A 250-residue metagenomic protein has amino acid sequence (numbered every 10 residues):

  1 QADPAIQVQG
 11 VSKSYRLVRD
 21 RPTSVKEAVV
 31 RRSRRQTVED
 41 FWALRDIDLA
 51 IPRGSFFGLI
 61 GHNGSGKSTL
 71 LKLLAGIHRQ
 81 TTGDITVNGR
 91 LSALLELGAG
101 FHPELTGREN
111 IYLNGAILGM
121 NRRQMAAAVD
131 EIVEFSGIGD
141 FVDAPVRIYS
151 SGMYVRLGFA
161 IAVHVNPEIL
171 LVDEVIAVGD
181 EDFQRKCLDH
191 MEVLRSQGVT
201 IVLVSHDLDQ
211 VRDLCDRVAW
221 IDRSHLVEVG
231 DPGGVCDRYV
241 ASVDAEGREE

Functional and structural regions predicted by a protein language model:
Q1-R45, P232-E250: Pre-NBD coupling/linker segments of ABC/ABC-like ATPases
K26-S33, Y112, Q124-F141, G158: Conserved ABC ATPase "signature" region
I60-H62: The feature captures the beta-strand-to-loop junction immediately N-terminal to the Walker
D207-D213: Conserved H-loop
D213-W220: Conserved catalytic segment of ABC-fold P-loop ATPases
R223-S224, Y239: Conserved ABC ATPase "signature" C-loop
